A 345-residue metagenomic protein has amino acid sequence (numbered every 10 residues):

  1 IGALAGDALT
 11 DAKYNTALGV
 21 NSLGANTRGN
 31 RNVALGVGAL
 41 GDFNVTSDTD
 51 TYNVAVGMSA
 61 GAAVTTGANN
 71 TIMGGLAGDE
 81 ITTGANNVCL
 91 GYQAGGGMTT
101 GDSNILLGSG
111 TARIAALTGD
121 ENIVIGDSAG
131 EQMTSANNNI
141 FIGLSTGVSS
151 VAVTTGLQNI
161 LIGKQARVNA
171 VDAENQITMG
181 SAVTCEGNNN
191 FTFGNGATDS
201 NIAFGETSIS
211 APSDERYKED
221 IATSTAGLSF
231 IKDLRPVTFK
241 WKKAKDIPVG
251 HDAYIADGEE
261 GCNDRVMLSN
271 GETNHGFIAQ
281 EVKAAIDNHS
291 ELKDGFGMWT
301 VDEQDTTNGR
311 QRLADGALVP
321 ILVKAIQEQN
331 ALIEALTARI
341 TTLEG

Functional and structural regions predicted by a protein language model:
I1-S213: Glycine- and small/polar-enriched repetitive beta-structure motifs of secreted/surface proteins
P212-G345: Intramolecular chaperone/auto-protease modules of tailspike-like proteins
